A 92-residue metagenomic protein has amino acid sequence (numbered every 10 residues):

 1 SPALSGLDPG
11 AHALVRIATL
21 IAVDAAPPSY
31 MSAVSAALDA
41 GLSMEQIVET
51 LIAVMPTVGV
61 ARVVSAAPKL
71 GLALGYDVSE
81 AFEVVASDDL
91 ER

Functional and structural regions predicted by a protein language model:
S1-A11, A22-D24, P28-M31, S35 (+2 more regions): Acidic, glycine/proline-rich low-complexity segments that act as flexible tails and inter-domain linkers
A11-L20, Y30, I47-L51: Short, structured motif recognition centered on aromatic/hydrophobic residues
A13, A53, V58-A61: Substrate/cofactor-recognition hotspot
L42-Q46: Winged helix-turn-helix DNA-binding recognition segment
T50-V54, V84-A86: Short linear loop/turn motifs
